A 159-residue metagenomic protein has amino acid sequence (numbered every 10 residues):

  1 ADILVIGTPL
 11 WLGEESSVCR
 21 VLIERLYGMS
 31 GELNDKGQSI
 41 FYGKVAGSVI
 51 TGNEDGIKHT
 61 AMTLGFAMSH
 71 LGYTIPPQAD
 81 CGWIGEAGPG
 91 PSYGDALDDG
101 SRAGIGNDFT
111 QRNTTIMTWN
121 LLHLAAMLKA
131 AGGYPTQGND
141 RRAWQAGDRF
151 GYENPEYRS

Functional and structural regions predicted by a protein language model:
A1-D80: Helix-loop-strand module that forms the ligand-binding subsite of alpha/beta enzymes
T74-S159: Glycine-rich phosphate/pyrophosphate-binding loop and the adjoining helix
